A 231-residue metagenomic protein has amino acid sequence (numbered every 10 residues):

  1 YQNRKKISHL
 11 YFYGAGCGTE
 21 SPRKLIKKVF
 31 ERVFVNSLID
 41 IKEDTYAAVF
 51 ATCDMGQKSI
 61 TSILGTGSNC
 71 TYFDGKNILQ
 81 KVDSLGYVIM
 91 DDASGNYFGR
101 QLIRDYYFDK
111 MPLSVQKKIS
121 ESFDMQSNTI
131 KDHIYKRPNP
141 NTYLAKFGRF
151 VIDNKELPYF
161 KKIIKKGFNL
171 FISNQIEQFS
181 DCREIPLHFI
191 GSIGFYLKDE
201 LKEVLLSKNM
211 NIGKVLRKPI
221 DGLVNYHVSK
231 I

Functional and structural regions predicted by a protein language model:
Y1-K6, C17-L25: N-terminal phosphate-binding loop and adjacent alpha-helix
Y1-L10, V29-R32, T52-I60, I103-I231: ATP-binding/phosphotransfer module of carbohydrate and carboxylate kinases, centering on a glycine-rich
Y13-G18, V88: Short histidine/acidic/glycine/proline-rich micro-motifs that form metal- and phosphate-coordinating active-site loops
G16-E20, I63-S68, G194-Y196: Gly/Ser/Thr-rich loops at beta-strand to alpha-helix junctions that form or flank small-molecule/cofactor-binding
K24, S68-K81, L197-L206: Acidic-glycine-rich active-site phosphate/pyrophosphate-binding loop
V35-D44, M90, K214-V215: Short, acidic/small-residue loops that bind anionic groups at enzyme active sites
S37-T61: Conserved phosphate-binding catalytic cores of ATP/NTP-utilizing and phosphoryl-transfer enzymes
G56-Y107: Glycine-rich phosphate-binding loop of actin/hexokinase-like ATP-binding domains
